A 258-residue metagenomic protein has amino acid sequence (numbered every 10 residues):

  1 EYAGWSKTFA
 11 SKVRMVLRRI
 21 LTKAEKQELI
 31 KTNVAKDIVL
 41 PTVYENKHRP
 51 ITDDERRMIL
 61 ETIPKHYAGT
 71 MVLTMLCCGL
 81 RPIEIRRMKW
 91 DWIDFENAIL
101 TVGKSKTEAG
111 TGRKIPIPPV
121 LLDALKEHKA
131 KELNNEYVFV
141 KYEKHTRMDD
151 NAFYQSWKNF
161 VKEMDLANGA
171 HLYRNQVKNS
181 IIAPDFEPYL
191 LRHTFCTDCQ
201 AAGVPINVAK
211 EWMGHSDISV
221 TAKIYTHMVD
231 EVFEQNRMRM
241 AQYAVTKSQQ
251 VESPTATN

Functional and structural regions predicted by a protein language model:
E1-K47, M58, T62: N-terminal core-binding DNA-recognition domain of tyrosine recombinases/integrases
K7, E61-H66, C78, I115 (+5 more regions): Short, basic (Lys/Arg/His-rich) helix/loop patches that form interaction surfaces in the mid-to-C-terminal regions
F9, V13-L17, T52, Y67-A68 (+6 more regions): Hydrophobic (often cysteine-bearing) scaffold residues that line and stabilize catalytic clefts of nucleotide/cofactor
S11, T22-V34, D54-R56, L73-N97 (+1 more regions): Short, charged phosphate-coordinating catalytic segments
L29-T32, T42-E61, T107-P119, L133-E136: DNA breakage-rejoining catalytic core of tyrosine-based enzymes
P41-A68, C77-L80, M88, E96 (+1 more regions): Long, amphipathic, Lys/Arg-enriched alpha-helical "connector/arm" segment
T42, P50, V102-E108, H145 (+1 more regions): Catalytic-site neighborhood detector that most strongly recognizes the C-terminal catalytic loop/helix of tyrosine
N97, P119-L121, E127, K131 (+4 more regions): C-terminal secondary-structure termini that scaffold catalytic or DNA-interacting sites
